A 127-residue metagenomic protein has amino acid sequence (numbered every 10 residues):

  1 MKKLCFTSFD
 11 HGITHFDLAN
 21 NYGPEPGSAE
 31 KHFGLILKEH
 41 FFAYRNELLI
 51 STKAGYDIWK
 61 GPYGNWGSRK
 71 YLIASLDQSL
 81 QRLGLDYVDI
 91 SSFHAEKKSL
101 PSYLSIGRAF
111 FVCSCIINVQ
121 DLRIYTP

Functional and structural regions predicted by a protein language model:
M1-L49, D86, C115: N-terminal binding-site loop/beta-alpha segment at the start of enzyme catalytic domains that lines or forms
N21, K53-G55, E96: Beta-hairpin (beta-strand-turn-beta-strand) motif
P26, K53, L104: Solvent-exposed, flexible loop/coil residues
E47-I50, Q120-L122: Hydrophobic/aromatic residues located in beta-strands of well-ordered beta-sheets within soluble catalytic
L49-K53, S92: Extended hydrophobic secondary-structure segments that form protein cores and membrane-embedded regions
D57-P127: Glycine/proline-rich, positively charged, aromatic-decorated active-site loop/lid region on the catalytic face
